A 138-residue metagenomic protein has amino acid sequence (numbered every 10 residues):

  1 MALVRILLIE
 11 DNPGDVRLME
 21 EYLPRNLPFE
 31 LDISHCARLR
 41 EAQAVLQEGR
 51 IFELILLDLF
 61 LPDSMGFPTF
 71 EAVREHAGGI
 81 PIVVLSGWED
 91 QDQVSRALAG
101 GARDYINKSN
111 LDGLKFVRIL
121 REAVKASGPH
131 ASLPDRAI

Functional and structural regions predicted by a protein language model:
P13-C36: Two-component/phosphorelay signaling modules centered on CheY-like receiver
E20, H35-L54: Acidic, metal-coordinating helix/loop segments flanking the phosphotransfer/catalytic sites of two-component signaling
R38, M65-P68: Acidic catalytic/metal-coordinating carboxylates
A44, F67-G79: Short amphipathic alpha-helix used as the core "switch/output" element in two-component signaling
D58, S86: Active-site residues of response regulator receiver
K115-G128: Receiver (REC) domain switch/output surface
